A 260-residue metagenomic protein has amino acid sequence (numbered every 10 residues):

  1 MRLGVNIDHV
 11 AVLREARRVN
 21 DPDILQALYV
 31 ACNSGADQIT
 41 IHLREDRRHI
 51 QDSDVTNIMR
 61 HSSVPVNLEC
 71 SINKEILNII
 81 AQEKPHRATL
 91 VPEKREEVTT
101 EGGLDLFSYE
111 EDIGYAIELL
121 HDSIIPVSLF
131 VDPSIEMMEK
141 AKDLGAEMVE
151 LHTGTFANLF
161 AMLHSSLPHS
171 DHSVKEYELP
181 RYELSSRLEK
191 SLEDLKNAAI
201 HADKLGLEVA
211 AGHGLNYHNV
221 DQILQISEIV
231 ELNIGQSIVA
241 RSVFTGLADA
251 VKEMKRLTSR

Functional and structural regions predicted by a protein language model:
M1-E69, K74-E75, I79-P85, D143 (+1 more regions): Conserved N-terminal beta1-alpha1 strand-loop-helix module at the mouth
L3-I7, I39-I41, V66-L68, A88-L90 (+4 more regions): Hydrophobic faces of well-ordered beta-strands that scaffold small-molecule active sites in alpha/beta enzyme cores
N6-I24, P65-I72, T99-F107, I124-P133 (+3 more regions): Active-site mouth loops of central-metabolism enzymes
R48-K74, S108-S128, S173-A210, M254-S259: Alpha-helix-loop-beta-strand connector modules within alpha/beta enzyme cores
M59, G102, L163-E176, L184 (+1 more regions): C-terminal helical cap(s) of enzyme catalytic domains, especially alpha/beta-barrels
N73-K84, S134-L144, A211, L215-I229: Catalytic cores of alpha/beta
L90-E97, M148-A161, E228-L247: Glycine-rich phosphate-binding active-site loops on the catalytic face of alpha/beta enzymes
D132-L192, A198-H201: Histidine/lysine/aspartate-rich catalytic loop segments that bind and position anionic ligands
